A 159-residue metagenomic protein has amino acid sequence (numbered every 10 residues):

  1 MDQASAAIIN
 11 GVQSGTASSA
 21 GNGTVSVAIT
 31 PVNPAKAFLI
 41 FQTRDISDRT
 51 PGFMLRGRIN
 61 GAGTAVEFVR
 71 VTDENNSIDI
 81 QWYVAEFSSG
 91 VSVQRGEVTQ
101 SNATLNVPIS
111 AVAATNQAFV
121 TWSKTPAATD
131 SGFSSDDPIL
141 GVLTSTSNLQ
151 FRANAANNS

Functional and structural regions predicted by a protein language model:
D2-D79, G90-S159: Extracellular attachment/recognition segments
